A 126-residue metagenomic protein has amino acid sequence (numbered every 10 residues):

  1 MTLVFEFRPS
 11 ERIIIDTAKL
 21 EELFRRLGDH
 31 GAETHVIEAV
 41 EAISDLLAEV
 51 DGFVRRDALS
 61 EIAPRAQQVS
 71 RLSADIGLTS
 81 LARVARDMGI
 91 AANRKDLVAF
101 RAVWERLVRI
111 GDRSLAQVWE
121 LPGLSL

Functional and structural regions predicted by a protein language model:
M1-P64, Q68-D75, T79-L126: Two-component system phosphorelay core
